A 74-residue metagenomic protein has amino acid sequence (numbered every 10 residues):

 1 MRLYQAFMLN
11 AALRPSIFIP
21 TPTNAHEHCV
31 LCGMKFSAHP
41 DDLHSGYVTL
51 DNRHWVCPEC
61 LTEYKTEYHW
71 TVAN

Functional and structural regions predicted by a protein language model:
M1-L3, L31, L43: N-terminal leader/targeting segments
M1-P15: N-terminal low-complexity, intrinsically disordered segments
A11-H28, Y47-D51: Short, flexible, mixed-charge glycine/proline-rich loop motifs that serve as phosphate/nucleic-acid-contacting
C29-G33, C57-C60: Short cysteine-rich clusters marking metal-coordination/redox-active sites
M34-A38: Short, conserved turn/kink motifs that form compact alpha/beta structural patches or helix kinks used as
H39-H44, E67-H69: Short Cys/His-rich "knuckle" micro-motifs
R53-N74: Short metal-binding segments enriched for Cys and/or His
